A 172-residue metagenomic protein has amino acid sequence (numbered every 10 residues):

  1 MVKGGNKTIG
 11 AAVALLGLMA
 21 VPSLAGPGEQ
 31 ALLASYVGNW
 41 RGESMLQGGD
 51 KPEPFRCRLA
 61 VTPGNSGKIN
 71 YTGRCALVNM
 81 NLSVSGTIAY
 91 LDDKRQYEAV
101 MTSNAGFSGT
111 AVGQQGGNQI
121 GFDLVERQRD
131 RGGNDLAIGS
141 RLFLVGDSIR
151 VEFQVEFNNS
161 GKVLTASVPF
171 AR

Functional and structural regions predicted by a protein language model:
V2-A11: Bacterial N-terminal signal peptides that target proteins for export
G10-A20: Bacterial N-terminal signal peptides
G26-R41, G64, R141-F143: N-terminal helix-cap/turn-to-beta initiation motif at the start of protein domains
G42-M45, Y71-L77, E98-S103, F122-R129 (+1 more regions): Short beta-strand segments that buttress and anchor functional surface loops
P52-A89: N-terminal glycine/threonine-rich, aromatic-flanked beta-hairpin/loop signature
R74-G117: Predominantly extracellular/secreted and cell-surface proteins with exposed, flexible low-complexity segments
G106, A111-S140: Acidic, glycine-rich flexible loop segments
Q114, A137-R172: Edge beta-strand at a domain terminus
